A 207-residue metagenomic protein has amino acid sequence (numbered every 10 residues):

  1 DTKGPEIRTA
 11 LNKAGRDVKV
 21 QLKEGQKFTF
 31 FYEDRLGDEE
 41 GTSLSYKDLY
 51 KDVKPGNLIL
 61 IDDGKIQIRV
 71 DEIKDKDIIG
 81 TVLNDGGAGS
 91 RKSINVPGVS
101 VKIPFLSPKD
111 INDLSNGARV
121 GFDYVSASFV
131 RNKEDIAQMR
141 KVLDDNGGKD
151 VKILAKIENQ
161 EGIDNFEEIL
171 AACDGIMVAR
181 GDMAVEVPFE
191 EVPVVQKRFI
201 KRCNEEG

Functional and structural regions predicted by a protein language model:
T2-G207: Non-catalytic helical/linker scaffolds that mediate oligomerization, partner binding, and domain coupling around large
